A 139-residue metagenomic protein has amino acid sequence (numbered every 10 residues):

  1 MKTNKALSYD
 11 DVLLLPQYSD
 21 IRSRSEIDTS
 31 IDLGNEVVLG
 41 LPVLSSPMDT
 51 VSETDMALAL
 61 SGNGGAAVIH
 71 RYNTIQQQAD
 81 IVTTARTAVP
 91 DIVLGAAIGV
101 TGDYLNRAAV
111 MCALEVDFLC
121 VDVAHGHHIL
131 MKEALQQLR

Functional and structural regions predicted by a protein language model:
M1-V43: An N-cap/entry alpha-helix motif that binds or orients negatively charged groups
T3-A6, V12, V51-R139: Alpha/beta enzyme core
E26-I27, I31-H70: N-terminal cofactor/phosphate-binding cores enriched in small/glycine residues, especially glycine-rich loops such as
